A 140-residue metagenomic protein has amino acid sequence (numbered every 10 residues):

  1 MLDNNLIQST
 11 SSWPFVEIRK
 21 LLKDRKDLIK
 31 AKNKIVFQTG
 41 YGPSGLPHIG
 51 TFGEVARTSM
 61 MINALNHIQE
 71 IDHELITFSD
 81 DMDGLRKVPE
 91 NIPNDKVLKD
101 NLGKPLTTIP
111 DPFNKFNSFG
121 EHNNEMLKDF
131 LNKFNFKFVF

Functional and structural regions predicted by a protein language model:
M1-F140: N-terminal Rossmann-like or analogous alpha/beta NTP/dinucleotide-binding catalytic cores that position adenine
